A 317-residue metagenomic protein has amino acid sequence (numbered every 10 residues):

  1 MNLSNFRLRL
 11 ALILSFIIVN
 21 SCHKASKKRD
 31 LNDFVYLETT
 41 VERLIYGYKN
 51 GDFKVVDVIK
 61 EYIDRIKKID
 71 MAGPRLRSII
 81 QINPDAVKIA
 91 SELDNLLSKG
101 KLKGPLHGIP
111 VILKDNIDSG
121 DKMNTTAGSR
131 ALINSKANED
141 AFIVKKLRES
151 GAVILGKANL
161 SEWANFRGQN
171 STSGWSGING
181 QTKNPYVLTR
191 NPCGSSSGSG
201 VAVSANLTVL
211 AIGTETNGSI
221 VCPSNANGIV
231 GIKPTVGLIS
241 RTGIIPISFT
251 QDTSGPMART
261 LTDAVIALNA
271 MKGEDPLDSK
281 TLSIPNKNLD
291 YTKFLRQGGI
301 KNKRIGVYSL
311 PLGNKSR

Functional and structural regions predicted by a protein language model:
M1-L10: Bacterial N-terminal signal peptides that target proteins for export
L10-I17: Sec-dependent N-terminal signal peptides
V19-S21: C-terminal motif of bacterial Sec signal peptides marking the signal peptidase cleavage site
H23-I133, W163-N165, K280-T292, R296 (+1 more regions): Short, well-ordered alpha-helical
I66-D70, A90-S98, R148-G151, K233 (+2 more regions): Structural signal for hydrophobic packing residues in well-ordered secondary-structure cores of soluble enzyme domains
A127-N138, W175-G177: Glycine-rich tight-turn/loop motif centered on a GG-T
E139-M271: Short glycine/serine-rich loop segments
K233-R317: A short helix-breaking turn/cap at a secondary-structure junction
